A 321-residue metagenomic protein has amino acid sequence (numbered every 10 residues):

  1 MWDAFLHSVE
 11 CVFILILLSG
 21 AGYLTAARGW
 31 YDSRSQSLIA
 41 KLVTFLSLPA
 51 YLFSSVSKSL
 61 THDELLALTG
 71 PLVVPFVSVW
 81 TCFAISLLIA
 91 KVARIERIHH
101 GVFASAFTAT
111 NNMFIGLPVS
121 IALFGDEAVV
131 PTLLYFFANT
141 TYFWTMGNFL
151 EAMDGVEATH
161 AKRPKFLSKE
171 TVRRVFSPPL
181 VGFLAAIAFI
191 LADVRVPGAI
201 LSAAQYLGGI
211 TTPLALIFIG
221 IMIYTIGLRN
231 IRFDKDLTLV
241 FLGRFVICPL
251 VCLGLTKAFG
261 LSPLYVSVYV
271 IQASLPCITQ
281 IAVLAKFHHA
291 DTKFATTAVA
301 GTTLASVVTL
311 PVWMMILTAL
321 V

Functional and structural regions predicted by a protein language model:
M1-V321: Alpha-helical transmembrane segments of multi-pass small-molecule/ion transporters
